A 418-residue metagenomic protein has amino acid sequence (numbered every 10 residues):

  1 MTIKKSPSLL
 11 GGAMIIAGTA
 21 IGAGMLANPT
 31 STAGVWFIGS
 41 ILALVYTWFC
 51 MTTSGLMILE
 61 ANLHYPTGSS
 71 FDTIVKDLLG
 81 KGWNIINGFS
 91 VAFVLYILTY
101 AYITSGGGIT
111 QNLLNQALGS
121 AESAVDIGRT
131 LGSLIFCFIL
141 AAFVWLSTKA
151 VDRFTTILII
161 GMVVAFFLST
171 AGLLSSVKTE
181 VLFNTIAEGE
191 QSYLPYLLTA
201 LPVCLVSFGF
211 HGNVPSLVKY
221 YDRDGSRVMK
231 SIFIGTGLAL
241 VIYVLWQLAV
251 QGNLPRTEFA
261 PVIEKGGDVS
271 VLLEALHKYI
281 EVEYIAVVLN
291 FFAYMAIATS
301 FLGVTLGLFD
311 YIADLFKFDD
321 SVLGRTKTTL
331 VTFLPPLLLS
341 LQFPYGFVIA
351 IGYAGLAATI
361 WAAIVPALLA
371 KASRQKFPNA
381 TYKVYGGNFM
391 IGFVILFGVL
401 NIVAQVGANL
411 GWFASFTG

Functional and structural regions predicted by a protein language model:
M1-T30, T52-L56, G68, Y196 (+4 more regions): Membrane-interface "cap" regions at the ends of multi-pass membrane proteins
T2-I3, E122-I135, I139, S147-K149 (+3 more regions): Helix-loop-helix junctions that connect adjacent transmembrane segments in multi-pass membrane transporters
K4-L9, A13, V125-I135, R223-D224 (+6 more regions): Loop-to-transmembrane helix boundary motifs in multi-pass membrane proteins
A13-A20, F89, L113-S147, M162-S169 (+4 more regions): Transmembrane alpha-helical segments of multi-pass small-molecule transport proteins
P29-E60, T67, D72, S415-G418: Extracellular loop-to-transmembrane helix junctions
T53-E122, N290-D314: Hydrophobic transmembrane alpha-helices that form the core helical bundles of multi-pass secondary transporters
P66-K81, A239-A296, F318: TM-loop-TM module centered on a large, flexible mid-protein loop between adjacent transmembrane helices in multi-pass
G128-R129, D320-V331, P335, Y353-A414: C-terminal membrane-solvent junction of multi-pass transporters and transport-like membrane proteins
